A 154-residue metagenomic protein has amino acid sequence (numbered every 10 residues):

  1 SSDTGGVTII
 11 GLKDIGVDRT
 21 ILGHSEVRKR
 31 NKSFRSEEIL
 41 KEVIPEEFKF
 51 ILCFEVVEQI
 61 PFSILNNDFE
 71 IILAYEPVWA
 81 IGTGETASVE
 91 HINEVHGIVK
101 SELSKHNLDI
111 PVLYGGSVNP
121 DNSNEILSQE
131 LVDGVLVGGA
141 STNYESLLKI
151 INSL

Functional and structural regions predicted by a protein language model:
S1-L154: Active-site loop-to-helix "anion-binding N-cap" substructures in soluble metabolic enzymes
